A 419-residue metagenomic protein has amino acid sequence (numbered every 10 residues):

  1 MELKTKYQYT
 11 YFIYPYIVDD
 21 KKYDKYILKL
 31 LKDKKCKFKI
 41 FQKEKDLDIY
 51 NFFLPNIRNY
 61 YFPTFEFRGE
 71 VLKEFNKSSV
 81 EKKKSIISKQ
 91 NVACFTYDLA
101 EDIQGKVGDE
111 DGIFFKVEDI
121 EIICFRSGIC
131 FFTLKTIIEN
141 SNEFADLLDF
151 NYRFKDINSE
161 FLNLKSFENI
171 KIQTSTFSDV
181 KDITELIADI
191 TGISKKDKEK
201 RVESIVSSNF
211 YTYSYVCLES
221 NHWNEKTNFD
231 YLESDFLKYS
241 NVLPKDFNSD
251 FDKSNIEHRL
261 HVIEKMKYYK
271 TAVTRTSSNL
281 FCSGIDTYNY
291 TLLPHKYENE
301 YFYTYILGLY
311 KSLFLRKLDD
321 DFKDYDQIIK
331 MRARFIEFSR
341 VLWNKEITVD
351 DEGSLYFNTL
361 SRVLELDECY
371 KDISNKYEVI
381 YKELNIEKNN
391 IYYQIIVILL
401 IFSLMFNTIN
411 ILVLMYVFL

Functional and structural regions predicted by a protein language model:
M1-Y269: Short Lys/Arg-enriched alpha/beta "domain-start" segment
F12-Y14, F132, T271, S278-F281 (+3 more regions): Generic structural hydrophobic/aromatic packing signal, biased to beta-strands
V18, E139-S141, S278, D286-T287 (+1 more regions): Generic "edge-of-domain/loop-turn" microfeature
I87, T287-T291, E346: N-proximal short alpha-helices
T136, G284-D286, L342: A broadly conserved detector of short glycine/acidic/proline-rich loop/turn motifs that flank catalytic sites and bind
E233-R316: Extended, charged amphipathic alpha-helical segments
Y297-Y416: Membrane-associated alpha-helical segments
